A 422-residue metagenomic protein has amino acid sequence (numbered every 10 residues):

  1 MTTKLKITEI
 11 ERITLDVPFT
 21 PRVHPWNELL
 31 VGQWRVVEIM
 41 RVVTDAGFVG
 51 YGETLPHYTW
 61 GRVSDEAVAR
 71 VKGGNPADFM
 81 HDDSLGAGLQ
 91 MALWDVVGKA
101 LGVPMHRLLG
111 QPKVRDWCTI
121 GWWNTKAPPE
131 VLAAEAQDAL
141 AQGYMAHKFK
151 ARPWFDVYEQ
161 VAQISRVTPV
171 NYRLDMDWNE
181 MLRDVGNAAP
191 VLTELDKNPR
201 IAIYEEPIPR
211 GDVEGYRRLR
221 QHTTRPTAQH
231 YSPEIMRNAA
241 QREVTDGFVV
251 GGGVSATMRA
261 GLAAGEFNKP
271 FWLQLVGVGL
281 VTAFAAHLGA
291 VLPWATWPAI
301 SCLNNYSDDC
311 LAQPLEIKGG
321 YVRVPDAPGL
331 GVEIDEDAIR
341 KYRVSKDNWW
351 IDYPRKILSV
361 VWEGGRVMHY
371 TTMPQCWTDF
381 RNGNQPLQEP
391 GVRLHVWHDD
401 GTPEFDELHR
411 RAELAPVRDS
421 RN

Functional and structural regions predicted by a protein language model:
T3-T8, L15-V17, V37, G277-N422: Flexible C-terminal active-site loop/helix
K4, E9-E11, V42-V103, E363 (+3 more regions): Metal- or metallocofactor-binding catalytic centers and their adjacent structured scaffolds across diverse enzyme
I7, G47, L89, G102 (+5 more regions): Conserved, mostly hydrophobic/aromatic
E9, G32, A46, Y51 (+4 more regions): Ligand-binding pocket scaffold of soluble enzyme catalytic domains
F19-N27: Short Pro/Gly-enriched beta-strand edge/turn motifs at strand-loop
E28-Q33, H81, L85: Short Gly/Pro-enriched turn/cap motifs at secondary-structure boundaries
R62, A69-V71, A77, R200 (+3 more regions): Shared catalytic-loop signature of beta/alpha-barrel
G110-R218, H222-T223: Metal-dependent enolase-superfamily TIM-barrel catalytic cores that perform enediolate-based chemistry
